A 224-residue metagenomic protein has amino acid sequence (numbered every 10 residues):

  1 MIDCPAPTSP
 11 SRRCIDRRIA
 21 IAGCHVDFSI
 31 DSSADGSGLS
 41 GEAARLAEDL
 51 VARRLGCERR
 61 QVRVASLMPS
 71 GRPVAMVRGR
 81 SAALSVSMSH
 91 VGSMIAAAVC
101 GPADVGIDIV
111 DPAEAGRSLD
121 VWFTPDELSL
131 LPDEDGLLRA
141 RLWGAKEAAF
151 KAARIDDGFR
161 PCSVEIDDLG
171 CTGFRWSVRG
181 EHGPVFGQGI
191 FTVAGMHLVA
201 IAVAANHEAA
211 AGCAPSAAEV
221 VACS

Functional and structural regions predicted by a protein language model:
M1-S224: Core catalytic alpha/beta fold that binds nucleotide/phospho-ligands
